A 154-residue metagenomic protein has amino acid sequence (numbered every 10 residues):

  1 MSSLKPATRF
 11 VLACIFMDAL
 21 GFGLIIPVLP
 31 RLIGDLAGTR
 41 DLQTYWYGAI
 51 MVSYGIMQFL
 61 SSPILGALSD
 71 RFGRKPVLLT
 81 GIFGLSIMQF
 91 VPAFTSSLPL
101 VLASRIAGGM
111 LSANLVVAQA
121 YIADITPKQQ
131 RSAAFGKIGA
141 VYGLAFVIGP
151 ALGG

Functional and structural regions predicted by a protein language model:
K5-S53: Helix-loop boundary and gating motifs at the non-cytosolic
V11, S97-R105: Short hydrophobic/alpha-helical segments at membrane-entry points of transmembrane helices in Major Facilitator
M17, A49, S53, M57 (+5 more regions): Small/hydrophobic positions within alpha-helical transmembrane segments of multi-pass membrane transporters
P30, G149-G154: Small-residue (Gly/Pro/Ala) motifs that create kinks and tight helix-helix packing interfaces
L32-L36, R71, Y121-T126: Helix-to-coil boundary motifs at intracellular loop junctions of multi-pass secondary transporters
G55-P63, A113, F146-V147: Residue-level signature of mid-helix packing/kink "hotspots" within the transmembrane helices of 12-pass Major
L60-S96: Conserved MFS/SLC helix-loop-helix module at the cytosolic interface between two early adjacent transmembrane helices
S104-G143: Cytoplasmic helix-loop-helix junction between adjacent transmembrane helices in 12-TM secondary transporters
